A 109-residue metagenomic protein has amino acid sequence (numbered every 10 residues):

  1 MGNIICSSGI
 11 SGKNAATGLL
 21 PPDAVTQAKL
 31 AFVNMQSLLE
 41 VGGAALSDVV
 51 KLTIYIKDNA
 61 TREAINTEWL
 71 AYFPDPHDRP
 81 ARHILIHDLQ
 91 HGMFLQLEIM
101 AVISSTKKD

Functional and structural regions predicted by a protein language model:
M1-D109: Short, polar/acidic, helix-capping and beta-turn segments at strand->helix junctions that line the mouths
